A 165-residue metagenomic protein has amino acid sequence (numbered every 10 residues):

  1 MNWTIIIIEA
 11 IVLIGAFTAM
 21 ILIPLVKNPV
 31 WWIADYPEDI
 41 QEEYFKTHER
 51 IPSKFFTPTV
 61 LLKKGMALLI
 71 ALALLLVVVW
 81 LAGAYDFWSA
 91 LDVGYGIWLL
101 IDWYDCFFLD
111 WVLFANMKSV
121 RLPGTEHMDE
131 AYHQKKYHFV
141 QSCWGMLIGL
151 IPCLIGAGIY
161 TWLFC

Functional and structural regions predicted by a protein language model:
I5-A10, S89-G94, G145: Residue-level signature of transmembrane alpha-helical entry/exit and packing/kink sites in multi-pass membrane
I7-W31, I97-F114: Hydrophobic alpha-helical membrane-embedded segments
P24-A67: Cytosolic-side membrane-entry/anchor segment at the start of a transmembrane helix
Q41-F56, P123-Q141: Short membrane-interface loop/juxtamembrane segments of multi-pass integral membrane proteins
V60-V79, Q141-I155: Core segments of transmembrane alpha-helices that mediate helix-helix packing or line hydrophobic substrate/ligand
V78-A84, L163: Juxtamembrane "helix-exit" motif on the non-cytosolic side of transmembrane helices
F107-H127: Juxtamembrane non-transmembrane "cap" segments at the membrane-aqueous interface of multi-pass membrane proteins
I155-C165: Juxtamembrane boundary at the C-terminal end of a transmembrane helix
